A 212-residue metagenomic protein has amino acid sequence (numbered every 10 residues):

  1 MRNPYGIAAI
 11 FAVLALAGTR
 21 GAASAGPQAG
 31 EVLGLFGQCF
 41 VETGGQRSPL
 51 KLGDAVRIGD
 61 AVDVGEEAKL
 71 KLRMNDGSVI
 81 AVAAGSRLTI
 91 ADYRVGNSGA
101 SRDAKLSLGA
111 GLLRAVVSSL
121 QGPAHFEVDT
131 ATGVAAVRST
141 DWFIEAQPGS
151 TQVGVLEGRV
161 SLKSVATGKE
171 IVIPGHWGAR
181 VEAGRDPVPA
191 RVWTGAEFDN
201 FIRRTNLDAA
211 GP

Functional and structural regions predicted by a protein language model:
M1-A9: Bacterial N-terminal signal peptides that target proteins for export
A8-A17: Bacterial N-terminal signal peptides
L16-G26: Bacterial Sec-dependent signal peptides at the C-terminal "C-region" and cleavage site
A25-A61, G65-K69, M74-P212: Flexible, surface-exposed loop/linker segments and immediately adjacent secondary-structure boundaries
